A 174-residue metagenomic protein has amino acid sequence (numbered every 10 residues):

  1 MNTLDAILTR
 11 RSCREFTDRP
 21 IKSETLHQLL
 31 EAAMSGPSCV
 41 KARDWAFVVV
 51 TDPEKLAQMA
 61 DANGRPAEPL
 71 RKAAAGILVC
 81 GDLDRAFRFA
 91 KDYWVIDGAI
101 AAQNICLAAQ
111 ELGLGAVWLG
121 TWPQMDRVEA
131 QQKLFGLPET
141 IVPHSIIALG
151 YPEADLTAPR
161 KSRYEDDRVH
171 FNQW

Functional and structural regions predicted by a protein language model:
M1-W174: Acidic, surface-exposed loops and disordered segments
